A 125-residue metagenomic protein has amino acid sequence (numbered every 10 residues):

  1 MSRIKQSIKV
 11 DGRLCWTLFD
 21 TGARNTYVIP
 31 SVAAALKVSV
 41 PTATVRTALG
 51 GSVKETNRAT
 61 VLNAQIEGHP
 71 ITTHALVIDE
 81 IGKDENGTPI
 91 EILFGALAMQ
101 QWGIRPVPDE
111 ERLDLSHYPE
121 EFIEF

Functional and structural regions predicted by a protein language model:
M1, V10, E55-N57, L97-M99 (+1 more regions): Short solvent-exposed loop/turn micro-motifs enriched in small/polar/acidic residues
M1-F19, N63-T73, E110-E111, S116: Active-site or ligand-binding cleft "flap/edge" segments
I4-R46, A75, L93-G95: Aspartyl protease active-site motif detector
D20-T21, N57, N86-G87: Short glycine/proline-enriched turns and hinge-like loops at secondary-structure junctions
A34, Q65, Q100: Short polybasic/polar patches that bind polyanions
A43-R58: C-terminal reverse transcriptase regions that engage the nucleic-acid substrate
I71-F125: Glycine-rich flap/beta-hairpin and adjacent strands of clan AA aspartyl proteases
